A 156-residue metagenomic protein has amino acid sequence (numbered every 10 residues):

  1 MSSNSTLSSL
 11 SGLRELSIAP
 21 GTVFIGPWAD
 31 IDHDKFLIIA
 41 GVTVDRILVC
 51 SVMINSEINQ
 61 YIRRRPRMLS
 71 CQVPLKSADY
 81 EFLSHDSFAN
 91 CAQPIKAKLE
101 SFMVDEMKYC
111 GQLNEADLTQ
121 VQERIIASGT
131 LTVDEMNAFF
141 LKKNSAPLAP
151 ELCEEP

Functional and structural regions predicted by a protein language model:
M1-S17: Mixed-charge, Lys/Arg-rich low-complexity intrinsically disordered regions
S5, L10, R65-R67, D105 (+1 more regions): Short, functionally important structural connectors and interaction interfaces within domains
R14-I18, T43-D45, F82: Short, surface-exposed loop and linker segments with low hydrophobicity and enrichment for Pro/Ser/Thr
E15-W28: Short coil-to-beta transition motif at edge beta-strands of beta-rich domains
P20-T22, H33-K35, S87: Short beta-strand or tight-loop elements that sit immediately N-terminal to catalytic metal-binding acidic residues
I25-W28, D32-S77: Compact nucleic-acid interaction/catalytic patches
V73-P156: C-terminal terminal-subdomain/extension
